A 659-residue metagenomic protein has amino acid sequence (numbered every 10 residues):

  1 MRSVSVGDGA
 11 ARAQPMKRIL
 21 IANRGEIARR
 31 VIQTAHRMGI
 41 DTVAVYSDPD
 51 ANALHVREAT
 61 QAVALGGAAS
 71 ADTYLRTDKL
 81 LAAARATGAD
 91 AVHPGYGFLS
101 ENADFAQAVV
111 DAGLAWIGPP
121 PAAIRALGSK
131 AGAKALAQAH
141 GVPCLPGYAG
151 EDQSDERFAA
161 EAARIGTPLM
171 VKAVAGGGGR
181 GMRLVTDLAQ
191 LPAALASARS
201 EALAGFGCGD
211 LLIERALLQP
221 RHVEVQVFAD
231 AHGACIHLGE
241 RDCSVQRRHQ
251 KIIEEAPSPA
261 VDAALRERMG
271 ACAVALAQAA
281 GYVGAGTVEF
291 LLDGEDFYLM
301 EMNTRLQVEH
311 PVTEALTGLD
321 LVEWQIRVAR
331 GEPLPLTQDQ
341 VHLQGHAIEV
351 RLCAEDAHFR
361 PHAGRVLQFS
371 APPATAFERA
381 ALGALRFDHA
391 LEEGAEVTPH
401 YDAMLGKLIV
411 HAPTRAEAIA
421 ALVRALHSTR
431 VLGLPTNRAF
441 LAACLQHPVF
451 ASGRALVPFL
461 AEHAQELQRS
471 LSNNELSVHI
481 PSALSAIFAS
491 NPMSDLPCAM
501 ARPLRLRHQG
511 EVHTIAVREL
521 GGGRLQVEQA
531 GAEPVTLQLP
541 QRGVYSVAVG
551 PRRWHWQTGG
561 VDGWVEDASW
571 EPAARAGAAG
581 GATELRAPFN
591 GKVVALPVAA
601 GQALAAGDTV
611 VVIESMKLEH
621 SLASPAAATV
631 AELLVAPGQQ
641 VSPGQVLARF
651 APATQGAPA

Functional and structural regions predicted by a protein language model:
R2-V288, L292-E309: N-terminal beta-alpha lobe that positions the nucleotide/phosphoryl donor in ATP/NTP-coupled carboxylate activation
V4, S370, A442, Q446-V611 (+4 more regions): Flexible, low-complexity "carrier/transfer arms" centered on conserved reactive residues that transiently bear covalent
G95, C208-E214, Y282-V288, L334-H342 (+1 more regions): Flexible, glycine/charged-enriched surface loops at secondary-structure junctions
M182-L184, V261, E314, M404-P413: Short, well-ordered beta-strand elements within core beta-sheets of diverse protein domains
A196-S197, D230-V261, T304-G331, G364-A390 (+1 more regions): Extended active-site and interfacial segments that coordinate phosphate-rich ligands in large catalytic machineries
V261-E295, N303-A357, A443: Active-site "cap" helix and flanking loop/linker of ATP-utilizing ligase/carboxylase catalytic domains
M300, T304-H310, Y401-V457: Contiguous mid-protein beta-loop-alpha structural module that forms a pocket-lining wall or clamp of enzyme active
D339-Y401, L520: Glycine-rich active-site loop/lid that clamps phosphate-bearing ligands
